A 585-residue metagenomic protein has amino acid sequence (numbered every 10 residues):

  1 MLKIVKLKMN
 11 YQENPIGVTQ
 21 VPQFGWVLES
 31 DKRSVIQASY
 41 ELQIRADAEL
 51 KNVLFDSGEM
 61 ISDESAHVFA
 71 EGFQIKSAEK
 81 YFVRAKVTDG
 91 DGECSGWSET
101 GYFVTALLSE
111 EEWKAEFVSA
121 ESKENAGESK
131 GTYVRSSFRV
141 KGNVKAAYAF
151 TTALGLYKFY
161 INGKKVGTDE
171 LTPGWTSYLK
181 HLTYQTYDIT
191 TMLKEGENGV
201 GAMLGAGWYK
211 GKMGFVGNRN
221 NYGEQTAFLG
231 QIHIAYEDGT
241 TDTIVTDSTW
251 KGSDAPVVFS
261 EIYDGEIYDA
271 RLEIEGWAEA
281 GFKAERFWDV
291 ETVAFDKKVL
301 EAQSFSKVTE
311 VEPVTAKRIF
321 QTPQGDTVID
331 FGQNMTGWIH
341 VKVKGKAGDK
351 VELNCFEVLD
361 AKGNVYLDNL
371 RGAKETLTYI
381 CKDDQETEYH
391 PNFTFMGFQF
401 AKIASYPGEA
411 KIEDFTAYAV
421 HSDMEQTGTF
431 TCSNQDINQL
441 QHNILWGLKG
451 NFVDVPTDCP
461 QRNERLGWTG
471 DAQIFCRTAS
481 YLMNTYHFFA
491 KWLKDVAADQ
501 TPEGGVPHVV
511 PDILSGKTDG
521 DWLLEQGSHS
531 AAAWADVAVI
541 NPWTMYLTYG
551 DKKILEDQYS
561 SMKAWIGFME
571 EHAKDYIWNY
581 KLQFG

Functional and structural regions predicted by a protein language model:
L2-K80, R84-R462, G470-D471, H487-A490 (+7 more regions): Extracellular/oxidizing-compartment recognition motifs
G167, G201-A202, G467, I540 (+2 more regions): Structural recognition of the beta-strand scaffold that forms the well-ordered cores of secreted hydrolase catalytic
A202, R465, T469-A472, A531-V539: Short alpha-helical patches at coil-to-helix transitions and adjacent helical residues in well-structured domains
Y406, I474-T485, A538-I554: Well-ordered alpha-helical scaffold segments within catalytic/enzyme domains
N438-Q441, L445, Y486-A497, V539 (+2 more regions): Hydrophobic core segments within long, regular secondary-structure runs in both alpha- and beta-rich folds
K449, T501, L547-G550, G567-K574: Sec-exported extracytoplasmic/periplasmic mature domains
P511-K517, Q526-T544, T548-G550: Charged, long alpha-helical assembly modules
